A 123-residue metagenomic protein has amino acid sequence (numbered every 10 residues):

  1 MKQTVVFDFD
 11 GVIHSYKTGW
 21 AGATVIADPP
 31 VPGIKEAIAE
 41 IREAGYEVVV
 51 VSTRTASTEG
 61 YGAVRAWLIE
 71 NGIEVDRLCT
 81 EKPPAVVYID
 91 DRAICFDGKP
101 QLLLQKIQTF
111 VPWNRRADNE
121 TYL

Functional and structural regions predicted by a protein language model:
M1-L123: Catalytic phosphate/metal-binding cores of nucleic-acid and nucleotide-processing enzymes, i.e., regions that mediate
